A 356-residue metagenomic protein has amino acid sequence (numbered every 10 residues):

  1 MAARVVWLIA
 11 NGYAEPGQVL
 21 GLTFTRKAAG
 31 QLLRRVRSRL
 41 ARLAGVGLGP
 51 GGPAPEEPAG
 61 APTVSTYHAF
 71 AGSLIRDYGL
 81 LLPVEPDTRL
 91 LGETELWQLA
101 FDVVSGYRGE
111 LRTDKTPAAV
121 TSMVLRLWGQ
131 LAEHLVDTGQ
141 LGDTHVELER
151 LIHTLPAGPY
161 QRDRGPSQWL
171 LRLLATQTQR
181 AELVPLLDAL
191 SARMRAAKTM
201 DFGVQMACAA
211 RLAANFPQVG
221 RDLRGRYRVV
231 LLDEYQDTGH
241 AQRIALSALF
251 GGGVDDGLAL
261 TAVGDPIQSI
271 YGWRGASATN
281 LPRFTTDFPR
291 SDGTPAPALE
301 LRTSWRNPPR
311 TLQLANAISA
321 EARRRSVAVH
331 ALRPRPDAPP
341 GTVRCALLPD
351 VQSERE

Functional and structural regions predicted by a protein language model:
M1-A3, Q18-L20, T121-L231, H240-A245 (+4 more regions): Accessory N-terminal region flanking or inserted into the helicase ATPase core in nucleic-acid motor proteins
M1-L8, L20-F24, A28, L32-R39 (+10 more regions): Structural preference for long, well-ordered alpha-helical segments in enzyme cores
M1-V84, L90, Q218-R221, T311-Q313: P-loop NTPase Walker
W7, H240-V351: Conserved RecA-like helicase ATPase core segment that couples NTP binding/hydrolysis to strand translocation
A10, W97-F101, C345: N-terminal membrane-targeting/anchoring modules of bacterial envelope and secretion proteins
Y13-Q18, L40-A61, Y78-G92, V104-A118 (+7 more regions): Short, polar/flexible loop-turn hinges at active-site or ligand-entry regions and domain interfaces
A14-A28, V36, P62-V64, D233 (+4 more regions): Conserved RecA-like ASCE P-loop NTPase motor core of nucleic-acid helicases/translocases
A28, L32, T66, E95-L96 (+9 more regions): Helical mechanochemical/support elements of P-loop NTPase systems and associated helical scaffolds
